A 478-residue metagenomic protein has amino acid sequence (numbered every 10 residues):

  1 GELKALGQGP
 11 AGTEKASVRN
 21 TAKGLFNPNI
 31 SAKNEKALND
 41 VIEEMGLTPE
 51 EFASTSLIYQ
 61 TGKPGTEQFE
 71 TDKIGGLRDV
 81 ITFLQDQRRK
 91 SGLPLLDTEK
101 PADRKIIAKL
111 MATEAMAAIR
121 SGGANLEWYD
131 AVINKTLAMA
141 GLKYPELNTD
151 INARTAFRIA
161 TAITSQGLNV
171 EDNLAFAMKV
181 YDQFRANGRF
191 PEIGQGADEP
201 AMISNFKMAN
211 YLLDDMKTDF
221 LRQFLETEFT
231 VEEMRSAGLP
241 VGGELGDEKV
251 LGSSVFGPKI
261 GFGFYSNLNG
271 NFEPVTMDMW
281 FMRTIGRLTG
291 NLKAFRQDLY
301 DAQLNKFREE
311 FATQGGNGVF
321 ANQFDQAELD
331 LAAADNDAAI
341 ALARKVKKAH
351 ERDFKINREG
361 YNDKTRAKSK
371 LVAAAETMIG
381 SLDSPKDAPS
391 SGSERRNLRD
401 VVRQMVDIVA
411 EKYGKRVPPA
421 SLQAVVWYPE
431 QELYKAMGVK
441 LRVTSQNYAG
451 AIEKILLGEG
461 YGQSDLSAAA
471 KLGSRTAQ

Functional and structural regions predicted by a protein language model:
E2-Q478: HhH-family (HhH-GPD) DNA N-glycosylase catalytic core used in base-excision repair
